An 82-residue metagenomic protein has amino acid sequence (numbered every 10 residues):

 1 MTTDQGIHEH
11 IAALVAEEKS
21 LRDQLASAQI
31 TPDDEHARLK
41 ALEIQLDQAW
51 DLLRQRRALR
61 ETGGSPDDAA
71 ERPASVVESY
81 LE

Functional and structural regions predicted by a protein language model:
M1-E82: Extended, charge-rich alpha-helical interface modules
